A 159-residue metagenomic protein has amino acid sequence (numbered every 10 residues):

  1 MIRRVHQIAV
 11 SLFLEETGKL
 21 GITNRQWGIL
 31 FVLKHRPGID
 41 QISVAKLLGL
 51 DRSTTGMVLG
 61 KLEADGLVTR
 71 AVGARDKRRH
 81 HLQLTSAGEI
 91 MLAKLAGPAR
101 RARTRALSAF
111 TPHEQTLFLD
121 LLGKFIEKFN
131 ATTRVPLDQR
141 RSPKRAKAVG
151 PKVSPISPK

Functional and structural regions predicted by a protein language model:
M1-L20, K147-K159: N-terminal leader segment of winged-helix/HTH proteins
R3-H6, F31-H35, A96, G123: Short, locally clustered residues in the helix-turn-helix/winged-helix DNA-binding domain
Q7-T54, K61, D65, T133-Q139: N-terminal helix-turn-helix DNA-binding core of bacterial DNA-binding proteins
V10, G38, L59-E127: Charged, amphipathic alpha-helical coiled-coil/dimerization segments
D51-R52, H81-L84, D138-A146: Membrane-interacting alpha-helical segments
H113-K159: C-terminal regulatory/oligomerization modules of transcriptional regulators
